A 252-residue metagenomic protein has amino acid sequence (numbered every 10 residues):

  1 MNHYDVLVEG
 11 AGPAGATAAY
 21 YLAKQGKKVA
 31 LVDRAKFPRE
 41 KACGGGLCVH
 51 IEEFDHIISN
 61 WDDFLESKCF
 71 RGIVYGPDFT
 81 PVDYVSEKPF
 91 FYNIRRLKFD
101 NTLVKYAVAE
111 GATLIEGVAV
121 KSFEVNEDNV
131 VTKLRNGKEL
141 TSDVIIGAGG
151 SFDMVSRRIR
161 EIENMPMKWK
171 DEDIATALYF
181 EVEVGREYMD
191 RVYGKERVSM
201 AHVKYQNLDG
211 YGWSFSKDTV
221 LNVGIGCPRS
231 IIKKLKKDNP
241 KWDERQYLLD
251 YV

Functional and structural regions predicted by a protein language model:
M1-A14: Beta1/beta-strand and adjacent pyrophosphate-binding region of the FAD-binding site in flavoprotein oxidoreductases
Y4, G26, S142-D143: Short, well-ordered alpha-helix to beta-strand connector turns
A14, F37, F152: Conserved Rossmann-like nucleotide-cofactor binding loop
A23-A42: Glycine-rich FAD pyrophosphate-binding loop
V49-T102: A conserved beta-strand/loop capping segment in the N-terminal third of enzymes that catalyze redox or closely related
Y106-V252: Predominantly flavin-linked oxidoreductase catalytic cores and closely associated redox partners
